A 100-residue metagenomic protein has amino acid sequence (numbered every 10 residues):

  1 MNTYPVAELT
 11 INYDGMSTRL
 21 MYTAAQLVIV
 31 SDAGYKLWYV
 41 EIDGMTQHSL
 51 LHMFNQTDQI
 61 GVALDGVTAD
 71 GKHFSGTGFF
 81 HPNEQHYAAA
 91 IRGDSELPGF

Functional and structural regions predicted by a protein language model:
M1-G34: Solvent-exposed edge beta-strands and adjacent loop segments that serve as assembly or binding interfaces
N2-P5, M45-Q47, F79: Signature of dsDNA virion morphogenesis modules
P5-D14, N55-A69: Short conserved beta-strand and strand-loop elements enriched in small hydrophobics with frequent Asp/Gly
S17, Q26, T46-H48, D70 (+1 more regions): Residues that cap or initiate secondary-structure elements
Y22, V67-L97: Short beta-strand and beta-hairpin "edge-sheet" elements
V28-K36, F80-Y87: Short, ordered beta-strand-loop transition motifs
Y35-M53, P98-G99: Charged, amphipathic alpha-helical segments
Y39-E41, A63-D65, A88-A90: Beta-strand secondary-structure signal
